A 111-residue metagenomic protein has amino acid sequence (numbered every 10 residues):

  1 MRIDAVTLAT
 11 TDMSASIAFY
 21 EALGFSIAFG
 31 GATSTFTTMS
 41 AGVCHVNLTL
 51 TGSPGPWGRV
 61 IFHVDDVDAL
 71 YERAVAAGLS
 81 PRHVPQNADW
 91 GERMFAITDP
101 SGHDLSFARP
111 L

Functional and structural regions predicted by a protein language model:
M1-I17, V60, A108-L111: N-terminal beta-strand motif that seeds the catalytic metal site of vicinal oxygen chelate
T7-V46: Core segments of cupin and vicinal oxygen chelate
L8-A9, F29, D89, A96 (+1 more regions): Short beta->alpha transition motifs characteristic of CBS
D12-M13, V60-D104: Vicinal oxygen chelate
F29-G31, L50-G52, H83, R109-L111: Acetyl-CoA-dependent GNAT
T33-T35, P54-P56, D89-E92: Short acidic/glycine-enriched loop/turn segments that link adjacent beta-strands
T38-V43, I97-P100, P110: Active-site beta-strand termini and strand-to-loop segments that position acidic
G42-V46, S53-P54, D66-D68: Short, charged/polar surface micro-motifs in flexible loops or helix N-caps
